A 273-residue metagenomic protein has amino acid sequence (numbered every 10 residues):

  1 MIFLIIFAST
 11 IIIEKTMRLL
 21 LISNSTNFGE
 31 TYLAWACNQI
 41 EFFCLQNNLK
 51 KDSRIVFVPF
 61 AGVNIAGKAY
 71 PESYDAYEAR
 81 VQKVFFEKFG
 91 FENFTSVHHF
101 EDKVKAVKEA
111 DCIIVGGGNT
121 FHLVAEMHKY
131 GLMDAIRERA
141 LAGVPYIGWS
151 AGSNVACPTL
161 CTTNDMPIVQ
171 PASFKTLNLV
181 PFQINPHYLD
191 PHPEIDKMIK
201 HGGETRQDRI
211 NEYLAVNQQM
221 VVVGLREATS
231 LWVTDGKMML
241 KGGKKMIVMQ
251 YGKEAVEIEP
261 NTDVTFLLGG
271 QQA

Functional and structural regions predicted by a protein language model:
I2-T16: Short, Lys/Arg-enriched N-terminal segments with co-localized hydrophobic residues within the first ~10-30 amino acids
R18-K50, F60-G62, A66-A76, T162 (+1 more regions): C-terminal and late-domain segments of enzyme folds
L21, C112-G116, I147, Q183-I184: Structural motif
I55, I113, S150, I184 (+1 more regions): A residue-level signal for conserved active-site and pocket-lining positions in enzyme catalytic cores
G62-H128: Portal/gating segments that form or line small-molecule/metal binding sites
K108-E109, A142, L179: Alpha-helix C-terminal capping/helix-to-coil transition sites in glycosyltransferase folds
I114-G117, A140-T159: Catalytic nucleophile loop
Y130-G143: Catalytic-core regions built around general acid/base machinery
